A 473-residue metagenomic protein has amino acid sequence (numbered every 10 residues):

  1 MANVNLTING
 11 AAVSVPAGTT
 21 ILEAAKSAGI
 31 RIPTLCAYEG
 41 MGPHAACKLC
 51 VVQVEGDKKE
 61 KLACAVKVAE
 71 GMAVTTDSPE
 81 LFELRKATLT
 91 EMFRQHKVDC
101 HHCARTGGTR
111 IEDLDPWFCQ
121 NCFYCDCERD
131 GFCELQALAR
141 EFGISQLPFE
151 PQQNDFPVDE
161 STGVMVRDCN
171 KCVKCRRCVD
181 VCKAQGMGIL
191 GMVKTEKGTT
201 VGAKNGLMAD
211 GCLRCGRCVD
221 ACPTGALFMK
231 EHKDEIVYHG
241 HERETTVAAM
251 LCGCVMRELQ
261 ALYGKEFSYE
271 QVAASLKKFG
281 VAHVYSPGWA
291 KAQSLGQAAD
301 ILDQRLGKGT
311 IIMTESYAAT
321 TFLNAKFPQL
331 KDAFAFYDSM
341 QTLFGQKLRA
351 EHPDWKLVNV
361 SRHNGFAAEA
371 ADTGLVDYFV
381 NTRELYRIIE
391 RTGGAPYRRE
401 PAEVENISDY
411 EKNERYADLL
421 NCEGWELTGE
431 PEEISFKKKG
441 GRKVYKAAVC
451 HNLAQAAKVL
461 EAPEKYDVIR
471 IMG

Functional and structural regions predicted by a protein language model:
A2-N9: Eukaryote-biased recognition of intrinsically disordered, low-complexity regulatory segments
N5, A17-A73, D77, A104 (+2 more regions): Iron-sulfur-associated redox domains of electron-transfer enzymes in respiratory and anaerobic energy metabolism
N9-A11, V166: Extended, non-catalytic structural segments that build the interaction scaffolds of large macromolecular assemblies
A11-A17: A short N-terminal beta-strand-loop micro-motif at the entrance of redox/enzyme domains
E23-K26, K86, T90, N170-A184 (+6 more regions): A broad, structural surface signal
K48-V52, D57-D210, R214, L227-H239 (+1 more regions): Fe-S ferredoxin-like electron-transfer domains and their immediately adjacent linker/connector regions across
D99-H102, V181, A221, H283 (+1 more regions): Transmembrane alpha-helical segments of multi-pass membrane transport proteins and ion-pumping complexes
V219-F228: Phosphate/diphosphate-binding loops
